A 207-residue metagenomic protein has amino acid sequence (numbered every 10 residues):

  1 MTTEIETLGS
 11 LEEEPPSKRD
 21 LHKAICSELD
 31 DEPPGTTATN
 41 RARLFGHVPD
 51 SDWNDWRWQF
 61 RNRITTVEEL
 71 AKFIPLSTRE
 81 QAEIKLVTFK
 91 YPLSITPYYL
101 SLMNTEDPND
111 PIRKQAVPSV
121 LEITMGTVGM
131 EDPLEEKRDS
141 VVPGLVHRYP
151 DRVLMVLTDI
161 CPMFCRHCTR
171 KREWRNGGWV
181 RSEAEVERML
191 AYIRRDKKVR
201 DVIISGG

Functional and structural regions predicted by a protein language model:
T2-H147: Flexible, acidic/Gly-rich N-terminal and inter-domain linker regions that tether and position cofactor-handling modules
V117, G129-V156, R166-G207: Conserved Radical SAM active-site core
I160-F164: Short pre-active-site segment immediately N-terminal to redox-active cysteine/selenocysteine motifs in thiol-based
